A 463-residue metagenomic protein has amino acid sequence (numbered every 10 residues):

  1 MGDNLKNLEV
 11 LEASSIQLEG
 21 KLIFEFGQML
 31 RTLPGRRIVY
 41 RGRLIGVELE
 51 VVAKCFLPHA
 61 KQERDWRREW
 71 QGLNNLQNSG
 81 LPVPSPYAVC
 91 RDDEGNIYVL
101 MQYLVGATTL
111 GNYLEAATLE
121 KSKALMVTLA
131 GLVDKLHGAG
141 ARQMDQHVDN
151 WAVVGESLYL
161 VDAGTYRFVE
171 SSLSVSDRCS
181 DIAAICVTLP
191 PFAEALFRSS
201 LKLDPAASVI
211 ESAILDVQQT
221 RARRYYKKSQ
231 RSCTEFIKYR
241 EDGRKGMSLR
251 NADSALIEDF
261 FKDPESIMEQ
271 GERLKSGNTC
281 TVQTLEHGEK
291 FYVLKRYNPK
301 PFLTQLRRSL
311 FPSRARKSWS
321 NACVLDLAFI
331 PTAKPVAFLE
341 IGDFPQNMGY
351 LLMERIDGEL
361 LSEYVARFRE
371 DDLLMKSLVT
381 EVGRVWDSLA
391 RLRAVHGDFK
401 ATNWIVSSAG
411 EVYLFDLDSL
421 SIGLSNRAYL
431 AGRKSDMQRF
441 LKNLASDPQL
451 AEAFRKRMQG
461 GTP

Functional and structural regions predicted by a protein language model:
M1-G27, A213-Q270: Juxta-kinase regulatory segment immediately upstream of eukaryotic protein kinase catalytic domains
S15-T108, G131-A139, Q143, S254-L360 (+1 more regions): Conserved ATP-binding subdomain of kinase catalytic cores across diverse folds
V105, V148, T165, D357 (+2 more regions): Short, glycine/acidic-enriched loop or turn micro-motifs at the edges of active sites
T109-T118, L361-E370: AlphaC helix of the protein kinase catalytic domain
A141-V148, A394-A401: Catalytic-loop of the protein kinase fold
N150-D162, N403-F415: Conserved protein kinase catalytic/activation segment
Y159-R224, V412-P463: C-lobe/activation-segment region of protein kinase-like
